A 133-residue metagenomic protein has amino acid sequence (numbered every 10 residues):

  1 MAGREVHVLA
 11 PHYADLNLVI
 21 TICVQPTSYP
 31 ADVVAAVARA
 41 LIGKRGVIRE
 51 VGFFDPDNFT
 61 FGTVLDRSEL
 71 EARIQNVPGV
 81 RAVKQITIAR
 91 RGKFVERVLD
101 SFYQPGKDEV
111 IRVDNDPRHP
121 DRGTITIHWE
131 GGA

Functional and structural regions predicted by a protein language model:
M1-D57, G123-A133: Carbohydrate-recognition loop of C-type lectin domains
A2, L70-A89: Short acidic amphipathic segments
A2-G3, G62, D108: Glycine-centered flexibility motif
V8-H12, G62-T63, P117: Replace "in large, NTP-powered and nucleic-acid-processing enzymes" with "in large, NTP-powered factors and other
Y13, D57, I88-A133: Immediate N-terminus of the mature polypeptide
L18-C23, T63-N76, D100-F102: Short, low-order "capping/linker" segments at domain edges
F54, F61, L65, E71 (+1 more regions): Long, contiguous hydrophobic alpha-helical segments, chiefly transmembrane helices and signal peptides
